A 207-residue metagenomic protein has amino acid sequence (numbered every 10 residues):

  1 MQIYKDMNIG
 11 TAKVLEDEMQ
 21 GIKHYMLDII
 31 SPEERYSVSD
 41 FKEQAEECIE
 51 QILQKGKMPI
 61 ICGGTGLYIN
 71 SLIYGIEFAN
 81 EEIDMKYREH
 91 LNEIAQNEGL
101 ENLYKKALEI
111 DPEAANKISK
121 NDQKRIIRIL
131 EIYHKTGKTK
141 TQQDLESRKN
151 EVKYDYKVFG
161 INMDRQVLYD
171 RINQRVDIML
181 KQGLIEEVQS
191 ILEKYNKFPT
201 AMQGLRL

Functional and structural regions predicted by a protein language model:
M1-L207: Phosphate/pyrophosphate-binding catalytic cores of soluble transferases and nucleic-acid-acting enzymes
